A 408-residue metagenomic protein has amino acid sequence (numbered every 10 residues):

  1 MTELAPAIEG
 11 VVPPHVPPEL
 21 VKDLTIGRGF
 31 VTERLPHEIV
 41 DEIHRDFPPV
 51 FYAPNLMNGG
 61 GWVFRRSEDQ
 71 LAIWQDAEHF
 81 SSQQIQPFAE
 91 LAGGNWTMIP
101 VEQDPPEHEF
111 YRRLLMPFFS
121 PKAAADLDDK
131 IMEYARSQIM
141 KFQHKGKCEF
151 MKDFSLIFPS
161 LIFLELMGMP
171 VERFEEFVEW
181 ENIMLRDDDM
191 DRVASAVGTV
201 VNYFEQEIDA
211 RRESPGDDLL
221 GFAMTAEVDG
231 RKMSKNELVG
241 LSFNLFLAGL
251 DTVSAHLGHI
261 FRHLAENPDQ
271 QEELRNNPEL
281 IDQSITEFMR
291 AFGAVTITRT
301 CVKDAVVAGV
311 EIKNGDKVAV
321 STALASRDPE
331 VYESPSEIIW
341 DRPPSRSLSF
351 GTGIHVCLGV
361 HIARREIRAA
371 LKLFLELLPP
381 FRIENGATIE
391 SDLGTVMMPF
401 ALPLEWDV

Functional and structural regions predicted by a protein language model:
M1-V408: Cytochrome P450
